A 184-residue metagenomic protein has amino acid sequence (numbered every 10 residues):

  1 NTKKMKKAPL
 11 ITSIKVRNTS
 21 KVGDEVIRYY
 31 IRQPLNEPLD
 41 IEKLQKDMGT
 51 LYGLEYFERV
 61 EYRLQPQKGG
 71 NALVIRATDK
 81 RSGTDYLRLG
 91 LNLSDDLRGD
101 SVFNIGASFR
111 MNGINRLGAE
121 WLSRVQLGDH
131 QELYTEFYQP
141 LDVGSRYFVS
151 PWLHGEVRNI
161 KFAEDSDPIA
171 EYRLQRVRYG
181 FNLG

Functional and structural regions predicted by a protein language model:
N1-E37: Acidic, glycine-rich low-complexity/disordered segments
D40-G184: Gram-negative/organellar outer-membrane beta-barrel architecture
